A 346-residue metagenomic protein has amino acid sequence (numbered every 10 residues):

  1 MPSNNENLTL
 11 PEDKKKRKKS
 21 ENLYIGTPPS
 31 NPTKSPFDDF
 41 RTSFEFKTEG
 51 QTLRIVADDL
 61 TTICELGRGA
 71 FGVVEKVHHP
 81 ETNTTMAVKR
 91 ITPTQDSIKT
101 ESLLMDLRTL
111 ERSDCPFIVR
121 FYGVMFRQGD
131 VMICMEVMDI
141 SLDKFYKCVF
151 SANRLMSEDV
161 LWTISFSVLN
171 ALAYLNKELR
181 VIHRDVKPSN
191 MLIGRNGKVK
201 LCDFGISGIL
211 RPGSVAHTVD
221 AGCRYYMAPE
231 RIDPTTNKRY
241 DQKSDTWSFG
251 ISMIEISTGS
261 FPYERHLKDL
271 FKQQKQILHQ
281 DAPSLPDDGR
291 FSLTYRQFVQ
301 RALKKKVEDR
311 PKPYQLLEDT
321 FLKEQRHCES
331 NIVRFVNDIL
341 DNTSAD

Functional and structural regions predicted by a protein language model:
V73-P93: Glycine-rich ATP phosphate-binding loop
R90-S113: Conserved N-lobe beta3->alphaC-helix segment of eukaryotic protein kinase catalytic domains
G123-V124: A short, aromatic-enriched beta-strand patch in the conserved N-lobe beta-sheet of the protein kinase catalytic domain
G129-S141: Conserved short submotifs of the Hanks-type protein kinase catalytic core that shape the nucleotide-binding pocket
I164-S165: Activation segment signature within eukaryotic-like protein kinase domains
N176-I193: Catalytic-loop of the protein kinase fold
